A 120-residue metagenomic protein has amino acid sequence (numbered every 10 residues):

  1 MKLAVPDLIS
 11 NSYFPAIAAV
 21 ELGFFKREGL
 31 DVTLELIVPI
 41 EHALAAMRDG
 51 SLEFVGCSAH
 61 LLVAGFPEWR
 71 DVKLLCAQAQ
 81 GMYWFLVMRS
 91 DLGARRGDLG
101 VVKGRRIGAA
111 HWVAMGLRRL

Functional and structural regions predicted by a protein language model:
M1, F24-L36, S51: A local structural motif
K2-E28, W84, S90-L120: Bilobed "Venus flytrap"/periplasmic-binding protein-like clamshell domains and structurally analogous long
I9, L36, A77: Active-site nucleophile and cofactor-binding loops and adjacent substrate-binding regions of central metabolic enzymes
I17-V20, E35-K73, W84-R96, L117-R119: Pocket-flanking alpha-helical
F25, K73-L74: Short beta-strand/turn micro-motifs at beta-sheet edges
V32, G50-E53, G104-I107: Short active-site oxyanion
C76-Q78, H111: Short beta-strand elements of ligand-binding domains
